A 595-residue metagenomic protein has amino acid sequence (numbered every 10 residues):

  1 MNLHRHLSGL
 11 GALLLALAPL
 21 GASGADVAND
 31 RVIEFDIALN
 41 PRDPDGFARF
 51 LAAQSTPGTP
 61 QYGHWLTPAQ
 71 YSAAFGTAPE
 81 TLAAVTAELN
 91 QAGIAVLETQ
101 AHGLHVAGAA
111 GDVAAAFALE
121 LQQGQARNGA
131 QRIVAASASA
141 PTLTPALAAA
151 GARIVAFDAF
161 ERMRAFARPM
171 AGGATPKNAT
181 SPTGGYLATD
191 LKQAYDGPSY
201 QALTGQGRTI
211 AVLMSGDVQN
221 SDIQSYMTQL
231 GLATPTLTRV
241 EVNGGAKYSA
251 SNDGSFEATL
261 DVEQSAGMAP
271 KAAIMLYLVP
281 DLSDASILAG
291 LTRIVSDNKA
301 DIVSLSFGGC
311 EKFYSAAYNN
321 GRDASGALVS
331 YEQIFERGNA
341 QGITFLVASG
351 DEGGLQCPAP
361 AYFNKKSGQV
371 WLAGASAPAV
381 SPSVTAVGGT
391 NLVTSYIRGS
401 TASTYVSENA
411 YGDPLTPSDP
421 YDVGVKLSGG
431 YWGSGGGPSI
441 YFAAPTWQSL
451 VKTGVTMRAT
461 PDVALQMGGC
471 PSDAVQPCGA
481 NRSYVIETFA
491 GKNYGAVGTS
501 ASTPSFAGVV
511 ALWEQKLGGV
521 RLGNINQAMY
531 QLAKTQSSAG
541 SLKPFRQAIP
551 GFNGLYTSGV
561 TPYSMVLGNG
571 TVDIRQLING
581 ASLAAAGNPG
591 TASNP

Functional and structural regions predicted by a protein language model:
N2-L10: Bacterial N-terminal signal peptides that target proteins for export
A25-T99, H105, A110-G354, P360-A386 (+3 more regions): Substrate-binding/charge-relay-adjacent region of secreted/lumenal peptidase catalytic domains
P358, V380-S434: Polar, glycine-rich mid-to-C-terminal structural blocks that act as macromolecule-binding/assembly scaffolds
S395, M467, A507-V510, E514-T571 (+2 more regions): An often Trp-containing, charged/polar helix-loop segment at the C-terminal end of enzyme catalytic cores
S593-P595: Short, solvent-exposed mixed-charge patches
